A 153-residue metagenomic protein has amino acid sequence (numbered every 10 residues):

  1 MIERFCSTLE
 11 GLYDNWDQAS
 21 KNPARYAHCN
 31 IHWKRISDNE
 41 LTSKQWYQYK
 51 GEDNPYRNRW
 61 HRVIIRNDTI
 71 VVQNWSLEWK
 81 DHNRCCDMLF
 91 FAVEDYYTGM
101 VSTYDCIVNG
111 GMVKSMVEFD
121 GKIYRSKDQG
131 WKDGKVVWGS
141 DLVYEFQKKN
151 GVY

Functional and structural regions predicted by a protein language model:
I2-F5, E10-N39: Short, solvent-exposed loop/hinge segments that bridge or flank secondary-structure elements
R4, W16-N22, Y49-Y153: Calycin-type beta-barrel ligand-binding domains and close structural analogs
E10-L12, D38-K44, T69-V71, Y124: Short, hydrophobic/aromatic-rich segments at coil-to-beta transitions
N30-Y56: N-terminal glycine/threonine-rich, aromatic-flanked beta-hairpin/loop signature
